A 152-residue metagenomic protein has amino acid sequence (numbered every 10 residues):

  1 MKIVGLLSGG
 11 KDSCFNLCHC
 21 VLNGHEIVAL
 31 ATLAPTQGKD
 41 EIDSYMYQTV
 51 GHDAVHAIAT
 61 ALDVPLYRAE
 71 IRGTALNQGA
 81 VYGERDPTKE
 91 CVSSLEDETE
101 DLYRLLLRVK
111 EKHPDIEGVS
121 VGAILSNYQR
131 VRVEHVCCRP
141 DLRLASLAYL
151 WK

Functional and structural regions predicted by a protein language model:
M1-K152: ATP-dependent adenylation/nucleotidyltransferase module used to activate substrates
